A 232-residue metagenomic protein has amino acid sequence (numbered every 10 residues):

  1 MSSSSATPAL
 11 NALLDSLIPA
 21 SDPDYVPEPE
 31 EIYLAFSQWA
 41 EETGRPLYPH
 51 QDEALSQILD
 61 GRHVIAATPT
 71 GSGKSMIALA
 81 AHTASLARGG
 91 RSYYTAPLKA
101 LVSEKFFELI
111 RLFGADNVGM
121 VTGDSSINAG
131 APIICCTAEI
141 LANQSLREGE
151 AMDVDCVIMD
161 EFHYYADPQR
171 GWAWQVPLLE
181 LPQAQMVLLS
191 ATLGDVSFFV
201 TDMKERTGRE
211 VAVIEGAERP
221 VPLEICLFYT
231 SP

Functional and structural regions predicted by a protein language model:
M1-S4, K74, T230: Intrinsically disordered, low-complexity segments enriched in Ser/Pro/Gly/Ala and basic residues
M1-S56, D60-H63: Helicase-associated low-complexity/disordered flanking segments
A35, W39, T43, P177 (+2 more regions): Residues that form generic nucleotide/phosphate-binding pockets
Y48-T207, V211-R219, F228: Conserved P-loop/Walker A NTP-binding site and adjacent catalytic elements of P-loop NTPases
L223: Residue-level signature of catalytic and energy-coupling elements of molecular machines, predominantly ATP/GTP-dependent
C226-P232: Residue-level detector of conserved catalytic or cofactor/ligand-binding positions in enzyme active sites
